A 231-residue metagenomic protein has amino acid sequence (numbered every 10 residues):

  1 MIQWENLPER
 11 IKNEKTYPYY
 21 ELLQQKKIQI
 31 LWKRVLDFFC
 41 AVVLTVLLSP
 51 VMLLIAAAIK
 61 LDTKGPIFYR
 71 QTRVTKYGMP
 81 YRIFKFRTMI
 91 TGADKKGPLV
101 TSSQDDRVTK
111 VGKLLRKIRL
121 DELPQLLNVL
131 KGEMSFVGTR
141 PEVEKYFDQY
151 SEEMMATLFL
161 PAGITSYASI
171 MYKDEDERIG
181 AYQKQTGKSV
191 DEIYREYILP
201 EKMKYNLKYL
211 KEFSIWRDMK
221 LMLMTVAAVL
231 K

Functional and structural regions predicted by a protein language model:
M1-R10, F136, Q149, M155 (+1 more regions): Soluble, non-transmembrane catalytic domains of enzymes that act on hydrophobic metabolites at membranes
I2, F159-K231: C-terminal terminal-structure detector
I2-K15, Y20-A93, Y209-K231: A hydrophobic, helix-centered structural microdomain
E5, E9-K12, Y69-D106, A168-P200: Short, glycine-rich, amphipathic interfacial segments at transmembrane boundaries or analogous
Q24, I28, Q104-R107, T139 (+4 more regions): Residue-level signature of the cytosolic catalytic core of signaling kinases
F39, D105-K110, P200-N206: Bateman (tandem CBS) regulatory domains
I55, V137-T139, K145, I179-G180 (+1 more regions): Short, hydrophobic secondary-structure boundary micro-motifs
S102-Y167: A short, structured surface patch at a secondary-structure boundary
